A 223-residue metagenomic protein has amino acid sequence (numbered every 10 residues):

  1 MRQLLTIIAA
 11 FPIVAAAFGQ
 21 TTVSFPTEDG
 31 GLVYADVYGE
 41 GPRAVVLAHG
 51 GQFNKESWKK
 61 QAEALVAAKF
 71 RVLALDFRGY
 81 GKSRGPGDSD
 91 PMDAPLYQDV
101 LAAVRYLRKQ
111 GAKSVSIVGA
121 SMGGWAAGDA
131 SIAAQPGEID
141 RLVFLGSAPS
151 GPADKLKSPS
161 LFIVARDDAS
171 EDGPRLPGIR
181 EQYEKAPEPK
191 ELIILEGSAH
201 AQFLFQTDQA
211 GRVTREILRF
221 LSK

Functional and structural regions predicted by a protein language model:
F18-Y38: N-terminal cap/lid segment of alpha/beta-hydrolase-fold proteins
G41-P42, H49-F53: Active-site glycine-rich loops that stabilize anionic/oxyanionic intermediates across multiple enzyme folds
G51-E63, P174-R175: The serine-hydrolase catalytic nucleophile loop
S57, D90-Q110: Alpha/beta-hydrolase active-site loop
L65-P86: Conserved alpha/beta-hydrolase
G119-A127: Gly/Ala-rich beta-loop-alpha elbow adjacent to hydrolase catalytic centers
L156, F162-V164: Short beta-strand/loop motif that positions the catalytic acidic residue of the alpha/beta-hydrolase fold
S198-D208: Catalytic histidine-centered segment of alpha/beta-hydrolase-like enzymes
